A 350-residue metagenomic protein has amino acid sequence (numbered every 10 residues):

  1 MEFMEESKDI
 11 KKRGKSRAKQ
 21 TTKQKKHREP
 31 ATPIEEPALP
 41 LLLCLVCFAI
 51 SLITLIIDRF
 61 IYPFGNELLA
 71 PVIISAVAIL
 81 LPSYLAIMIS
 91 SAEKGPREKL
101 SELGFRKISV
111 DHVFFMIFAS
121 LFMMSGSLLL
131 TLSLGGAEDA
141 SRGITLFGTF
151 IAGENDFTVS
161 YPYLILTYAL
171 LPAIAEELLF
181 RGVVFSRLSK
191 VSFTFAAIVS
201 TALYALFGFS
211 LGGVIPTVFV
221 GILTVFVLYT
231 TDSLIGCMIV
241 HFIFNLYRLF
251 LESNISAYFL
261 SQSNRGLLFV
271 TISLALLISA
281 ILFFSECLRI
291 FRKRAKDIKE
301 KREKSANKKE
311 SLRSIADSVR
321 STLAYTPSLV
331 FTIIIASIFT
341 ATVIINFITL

Functional and structural regions predicted by a protein language model:
E2-G104, L246-L350: N-terminal, membrane-interfacial amphipathic/helix-forming hydrophobic leader that caps and precedes the first
P40-L45, I73, V113-F118, P162 (+4 more regions): Hydrophobic alpha-helical transmembrane segments
C44, I222-D232: Generic transmembrane alpha-helix motif of multi-pass integral membrane proteins
E67-P71, K99-P172, I344-L350: Juxtamembrane helix-loop-helix connectors linking adjacent transmembrane helices in multi-pass membrane enzymes
L68, S109-V110, Y161, V191-I198 (+1 more regions): Membrane-helix interface segments
L103, E177, S233, H241: Divalent metal-coordination and catalytic microenvironments
I117, L121, I165-L166, L170 (+8 more regions): Residue-level signature of the transmembrane alpha-helical core of multi-pass small-molecule transporters
G148-V214: Function-critical hydrophobic alpha-helical transmembrane segments in multi-pass membrane proteins
